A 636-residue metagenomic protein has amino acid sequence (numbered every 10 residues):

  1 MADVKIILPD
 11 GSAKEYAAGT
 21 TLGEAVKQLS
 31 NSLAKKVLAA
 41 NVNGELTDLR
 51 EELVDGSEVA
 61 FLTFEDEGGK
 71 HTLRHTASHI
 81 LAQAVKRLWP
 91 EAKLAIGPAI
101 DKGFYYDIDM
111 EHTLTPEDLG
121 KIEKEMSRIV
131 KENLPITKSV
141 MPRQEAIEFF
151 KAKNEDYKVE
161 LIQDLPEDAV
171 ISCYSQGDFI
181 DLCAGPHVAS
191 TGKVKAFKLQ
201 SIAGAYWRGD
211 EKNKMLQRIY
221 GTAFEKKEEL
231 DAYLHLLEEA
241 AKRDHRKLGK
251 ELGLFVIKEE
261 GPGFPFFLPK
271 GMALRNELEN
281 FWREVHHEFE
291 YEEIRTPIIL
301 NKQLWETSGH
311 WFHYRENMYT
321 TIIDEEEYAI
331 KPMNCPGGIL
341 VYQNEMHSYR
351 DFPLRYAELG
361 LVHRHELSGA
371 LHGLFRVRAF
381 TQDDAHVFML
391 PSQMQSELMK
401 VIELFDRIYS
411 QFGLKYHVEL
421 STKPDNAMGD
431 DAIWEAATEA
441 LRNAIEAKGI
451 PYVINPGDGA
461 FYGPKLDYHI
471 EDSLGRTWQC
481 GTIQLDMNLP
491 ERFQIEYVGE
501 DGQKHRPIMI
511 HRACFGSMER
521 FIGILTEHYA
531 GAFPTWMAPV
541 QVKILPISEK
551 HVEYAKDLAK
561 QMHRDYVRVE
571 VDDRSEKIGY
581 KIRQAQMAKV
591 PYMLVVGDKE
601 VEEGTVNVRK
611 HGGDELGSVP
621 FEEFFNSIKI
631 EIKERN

Functional and structural regions predicted by a protein language model:
M1-H75, I80-A95, I100-N636: NTP/phosphate- and nucleic-acid-binding module
